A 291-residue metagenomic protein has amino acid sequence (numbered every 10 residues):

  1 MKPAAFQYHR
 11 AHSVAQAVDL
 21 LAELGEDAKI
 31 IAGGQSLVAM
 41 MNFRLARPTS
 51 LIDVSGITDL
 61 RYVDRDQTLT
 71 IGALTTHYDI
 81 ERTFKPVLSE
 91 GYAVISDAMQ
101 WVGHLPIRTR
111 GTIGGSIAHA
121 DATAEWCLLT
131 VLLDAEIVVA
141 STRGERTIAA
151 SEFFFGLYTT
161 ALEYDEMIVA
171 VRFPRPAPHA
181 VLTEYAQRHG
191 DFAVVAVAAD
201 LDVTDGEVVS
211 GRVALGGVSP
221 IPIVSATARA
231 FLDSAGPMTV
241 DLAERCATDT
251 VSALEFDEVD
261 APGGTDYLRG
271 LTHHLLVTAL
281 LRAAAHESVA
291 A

Functional and structural regions predicted by a protein language model:
M1-A291: C-terminal structural segment of proteins
